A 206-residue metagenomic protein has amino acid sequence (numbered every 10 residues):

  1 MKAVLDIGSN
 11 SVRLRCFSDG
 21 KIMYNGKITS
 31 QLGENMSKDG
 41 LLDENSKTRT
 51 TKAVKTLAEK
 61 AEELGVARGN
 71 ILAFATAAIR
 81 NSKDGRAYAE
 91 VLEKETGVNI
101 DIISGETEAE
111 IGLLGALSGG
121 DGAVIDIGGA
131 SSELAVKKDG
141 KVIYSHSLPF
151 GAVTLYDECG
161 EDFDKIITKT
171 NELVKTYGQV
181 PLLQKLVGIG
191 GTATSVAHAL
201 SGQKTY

Functional and structural regions predicted by a protein language model:
M1-S9, R15-I127, A135-Y206: Nucleotide/phosphate-binding catalytic cleft detector across ATP-hydrolyzing and phosphate-transferring enzymes
